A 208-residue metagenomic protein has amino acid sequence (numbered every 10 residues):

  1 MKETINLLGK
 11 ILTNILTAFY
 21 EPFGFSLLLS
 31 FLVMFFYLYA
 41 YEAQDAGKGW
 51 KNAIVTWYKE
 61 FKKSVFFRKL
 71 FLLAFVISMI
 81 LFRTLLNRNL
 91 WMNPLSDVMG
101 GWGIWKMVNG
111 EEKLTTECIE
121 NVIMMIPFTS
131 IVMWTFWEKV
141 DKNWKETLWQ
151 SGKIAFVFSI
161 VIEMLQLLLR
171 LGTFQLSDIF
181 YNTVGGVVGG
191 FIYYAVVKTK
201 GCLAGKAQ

Functional and structural regions predicted by a protein language model:
K2-L171, L176, G190-Q208: Bulky hydrophobic segments
